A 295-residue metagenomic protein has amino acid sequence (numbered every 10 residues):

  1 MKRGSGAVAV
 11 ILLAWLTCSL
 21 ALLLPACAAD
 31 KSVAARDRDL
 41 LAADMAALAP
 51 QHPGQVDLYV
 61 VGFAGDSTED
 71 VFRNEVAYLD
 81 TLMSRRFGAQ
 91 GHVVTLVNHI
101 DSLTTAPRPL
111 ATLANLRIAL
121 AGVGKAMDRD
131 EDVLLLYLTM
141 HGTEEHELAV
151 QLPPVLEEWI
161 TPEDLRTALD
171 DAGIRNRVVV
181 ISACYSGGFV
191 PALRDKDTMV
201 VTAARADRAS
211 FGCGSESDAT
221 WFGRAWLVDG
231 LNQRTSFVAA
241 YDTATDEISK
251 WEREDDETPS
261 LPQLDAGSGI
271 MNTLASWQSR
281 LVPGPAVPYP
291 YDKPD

Functional and structural regions predicted by a protein language model:
M1-A7: N-terminal secretory signal peptides that target proteins for export/translocation
V10-P25: Bacterial N-terminal signal peptides
C27-D132, S217, S276-D295: Boundary/activation segment at the start of structured domains
Y59-G62, H92-V97, L134-L138, R177-I181 (+1 more regions): Structural recognition of the beta-strand scaffold that forms the well-ordered cores of secreted hydrolase catalytic
A77, T81, R85, A114-A121 (+7 more regions): Solvent-exposed, polar/charged alpha-helical surfaces in well-ordered, non-transmembrane soluble domains, broadly
V123-P153, A183-A209: Active-site microenvironments of hydrolase-like enzyme catalytic domains
M140-A172: A short, glycine/acidic-enriched catalytic loop
A183-M271: Active-site-proximal C-terminal subdomain of hydrolase catalytic domains
